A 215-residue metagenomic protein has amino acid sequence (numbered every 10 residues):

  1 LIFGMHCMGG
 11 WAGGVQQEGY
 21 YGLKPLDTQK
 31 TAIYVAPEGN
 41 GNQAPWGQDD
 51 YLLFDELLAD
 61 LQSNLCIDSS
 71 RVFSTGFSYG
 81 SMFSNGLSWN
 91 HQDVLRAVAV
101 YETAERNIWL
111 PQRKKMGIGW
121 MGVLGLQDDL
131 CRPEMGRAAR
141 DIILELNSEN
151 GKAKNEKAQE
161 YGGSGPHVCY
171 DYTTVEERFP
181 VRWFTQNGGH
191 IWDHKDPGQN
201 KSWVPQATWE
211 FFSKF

Functional and structural regions predicted by a protein language model:
L1-N64, G162-T174, P180-W183: Active-site machinery of serine-nucleophile hydrolases
F3-C7, E102, L124-G125: The conserved beta1-alpha1 loop
M8, G39-N40, Y79, L126-D129 (+1 more regions): Acidic beta-to-alpha connecting loop that harbors the catalytic carboxylate
A12-E18, P45-Q48, G86-L87, W109-K115 (+2 more regions): Short, solvent-exposed loop/turn and secondary-structure capping segments
E38, T75, Y101-E102, M121-V123 (+1 more regions): Alpha/beta-hydrolase-fold catalytic nucleophile elbow
A44-S84, W89-V94: Gly/Ser-rich "nucleophile elbow"/oxyanion-hole loop immediately N-terminal to the catalytic nucleophile in hydrolases
D93-E105, G119: A conserved short beta-strand
G119-V123, E134-R137, L146-F215: C-terminal catalytic histidine-bearing segment of alpha/beta-hydrolase fold enzymes
